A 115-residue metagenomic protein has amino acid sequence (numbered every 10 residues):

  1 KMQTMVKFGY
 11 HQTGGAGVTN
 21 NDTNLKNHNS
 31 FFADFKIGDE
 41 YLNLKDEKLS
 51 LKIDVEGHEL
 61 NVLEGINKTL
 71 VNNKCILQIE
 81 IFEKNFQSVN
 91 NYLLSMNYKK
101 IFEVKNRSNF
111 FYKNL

Functional and structural regions predicted by a protein language model:
K1-L115: Phosphate/nucleotide-binding beta-alpha loop and adjacent structural elements of enzyme active sites
